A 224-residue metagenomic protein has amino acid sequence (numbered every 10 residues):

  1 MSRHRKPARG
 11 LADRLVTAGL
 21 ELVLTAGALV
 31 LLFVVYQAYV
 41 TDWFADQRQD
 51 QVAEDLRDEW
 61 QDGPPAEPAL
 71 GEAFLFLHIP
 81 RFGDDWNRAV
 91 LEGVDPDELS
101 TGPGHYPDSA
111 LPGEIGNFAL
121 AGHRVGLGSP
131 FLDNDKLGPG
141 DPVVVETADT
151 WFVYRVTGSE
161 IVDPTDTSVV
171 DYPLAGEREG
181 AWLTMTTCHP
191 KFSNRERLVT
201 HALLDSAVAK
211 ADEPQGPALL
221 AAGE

Functional and structural regions predicted by a protein language model:
M1-A12: N-terminal Lys/Arg-rich, disordered targeting/topogenic segments
L11-A12, T17-A18, V23-E224: Solvent-exposed, non-transmembrane regions of membrane-associated and secreted proteins
